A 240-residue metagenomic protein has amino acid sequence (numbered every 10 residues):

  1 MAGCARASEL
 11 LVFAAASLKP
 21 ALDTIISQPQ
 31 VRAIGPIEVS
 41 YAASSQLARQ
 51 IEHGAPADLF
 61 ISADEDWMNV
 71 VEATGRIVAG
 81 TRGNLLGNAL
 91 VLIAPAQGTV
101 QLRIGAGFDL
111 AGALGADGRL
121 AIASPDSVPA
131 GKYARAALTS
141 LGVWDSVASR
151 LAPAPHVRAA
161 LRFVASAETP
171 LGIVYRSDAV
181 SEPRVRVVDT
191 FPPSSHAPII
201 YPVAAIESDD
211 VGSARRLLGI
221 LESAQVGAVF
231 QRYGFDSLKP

Functional and structural regions predicted by a protein language model:
C4-A55, S62-E65, N69-P240: Exported/periplasmic ABC-transporter solute-binding proteins
